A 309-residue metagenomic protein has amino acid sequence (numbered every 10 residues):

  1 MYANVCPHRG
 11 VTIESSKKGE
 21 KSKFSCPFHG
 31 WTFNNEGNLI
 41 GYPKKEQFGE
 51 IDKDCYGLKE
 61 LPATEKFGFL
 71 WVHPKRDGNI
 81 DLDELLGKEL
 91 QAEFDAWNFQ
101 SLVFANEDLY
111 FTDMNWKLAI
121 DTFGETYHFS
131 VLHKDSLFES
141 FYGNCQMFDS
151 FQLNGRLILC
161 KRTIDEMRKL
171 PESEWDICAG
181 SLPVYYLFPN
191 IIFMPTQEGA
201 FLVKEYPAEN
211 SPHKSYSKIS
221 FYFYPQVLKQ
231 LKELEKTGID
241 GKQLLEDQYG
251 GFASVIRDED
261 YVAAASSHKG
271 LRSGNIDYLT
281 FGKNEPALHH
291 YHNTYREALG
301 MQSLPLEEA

Functional and structural regions predicted by a protein language model:
M1-R76, I80-L86: Rieske [2Fe-2S] iron-sulfur-binding domain
N4, T64, F69-A309: C-terminal catalytic domain of Rieske-type non-heme iron oxygenases
